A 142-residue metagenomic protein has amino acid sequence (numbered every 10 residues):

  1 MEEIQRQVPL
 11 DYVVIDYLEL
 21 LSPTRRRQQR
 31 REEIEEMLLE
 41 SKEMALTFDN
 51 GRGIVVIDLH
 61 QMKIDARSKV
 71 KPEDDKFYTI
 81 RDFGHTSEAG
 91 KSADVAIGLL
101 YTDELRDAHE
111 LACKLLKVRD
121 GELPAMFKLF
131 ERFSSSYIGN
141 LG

Functional and structural regions predicted by a protein language model:
M1-K114: P-loop NTPase motor core
V95, Y101-G142: Conserved P-loop NTPase
